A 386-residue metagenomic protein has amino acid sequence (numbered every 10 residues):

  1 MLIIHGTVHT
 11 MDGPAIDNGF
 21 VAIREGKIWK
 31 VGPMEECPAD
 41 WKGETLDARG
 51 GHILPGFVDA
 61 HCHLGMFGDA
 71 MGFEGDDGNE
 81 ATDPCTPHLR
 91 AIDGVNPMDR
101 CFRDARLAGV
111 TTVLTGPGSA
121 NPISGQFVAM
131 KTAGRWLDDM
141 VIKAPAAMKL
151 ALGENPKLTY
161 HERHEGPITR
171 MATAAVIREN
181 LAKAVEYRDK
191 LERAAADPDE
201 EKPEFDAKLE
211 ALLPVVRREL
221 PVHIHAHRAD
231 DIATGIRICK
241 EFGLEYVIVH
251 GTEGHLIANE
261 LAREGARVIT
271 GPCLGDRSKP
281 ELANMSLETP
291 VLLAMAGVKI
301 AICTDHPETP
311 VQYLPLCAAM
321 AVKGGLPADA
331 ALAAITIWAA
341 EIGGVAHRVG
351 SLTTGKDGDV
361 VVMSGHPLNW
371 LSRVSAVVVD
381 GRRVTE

Functional and structural regions predicted by a protein language model:
I3, A39-I92, L107: Replace "His-x-His-based motif
G6, V21, G26, G50 (+9 more regions): Divalent metal-coordination and catalytic microenvironments
G6-T10, E341, T353-E386: C-terminal cap of metal-dependent C-N hydrolases
V8, D12-L54: Histidine-rich, glycine-flanked metal-binding segment
G68-V95, A133-W136, K149-R163, E201-K202 (+2 more regions): Active-site gating loops and adjacent loop-to-helix segments of metal-dependent hydrolytic enzymes
D69-A70, D76-A81, T86-H88, P221 (+3 more regions): His/Asp/Glu-enriched, well-ordered alpha-helical/loop segment that forms or immediately abuts the divalent-metal
C101, R106-Y246: Polyanionic/metal-chelating signatures
P203-F205, I224-R228, V249-T252, S278-L287: A general structural motif
